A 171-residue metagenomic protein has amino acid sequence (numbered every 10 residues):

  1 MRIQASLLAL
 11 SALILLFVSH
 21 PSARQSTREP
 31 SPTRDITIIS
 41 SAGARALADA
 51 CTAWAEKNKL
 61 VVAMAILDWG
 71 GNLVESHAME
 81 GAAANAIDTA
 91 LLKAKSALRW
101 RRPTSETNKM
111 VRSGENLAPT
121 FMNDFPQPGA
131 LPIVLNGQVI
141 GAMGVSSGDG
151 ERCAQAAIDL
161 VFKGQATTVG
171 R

Functional and structural regions predicted by a protein language model:
M1-L8: Bacterial N-terminal signal peptides that target proteins for export
L8-F17: Bacterial N-terminal signal peptides
H20-S22: Sec/Tat signal peptide C-region and signal peptidase I cleavage site
R24-R171: Flexible, solvent-exposed loop/hinge segments and secondary-structure transition points
